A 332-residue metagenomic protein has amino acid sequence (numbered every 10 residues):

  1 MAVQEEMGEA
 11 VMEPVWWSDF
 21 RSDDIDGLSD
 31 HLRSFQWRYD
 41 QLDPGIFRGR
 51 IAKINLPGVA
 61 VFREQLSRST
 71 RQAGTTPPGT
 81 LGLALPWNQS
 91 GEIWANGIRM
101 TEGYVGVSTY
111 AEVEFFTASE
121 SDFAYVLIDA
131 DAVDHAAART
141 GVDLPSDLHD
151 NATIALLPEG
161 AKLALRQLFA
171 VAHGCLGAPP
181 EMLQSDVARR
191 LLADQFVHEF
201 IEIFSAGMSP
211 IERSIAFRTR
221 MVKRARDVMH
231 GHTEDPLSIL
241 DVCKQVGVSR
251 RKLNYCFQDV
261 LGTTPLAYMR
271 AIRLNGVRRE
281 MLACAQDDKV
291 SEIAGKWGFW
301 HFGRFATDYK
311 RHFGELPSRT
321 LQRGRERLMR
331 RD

Functional and structural regions predicted by a protein language model:
A2-I46, E92-T233, S238-L240, K244-R250 (+3 more regions): Alpha-helical bundle regulatory/interaction domains
P44-N55, V59-T76: Conserved short histidine dyad/triad with adjacent acidic residue
T76, R218, R270: Short, conserved glycine- and acidic-residue-centered signature motifs in active-site or ligand-binding loops
T76-G91: Short, conserved beta-strand element in jelly-roll/cupin
M221-A225, M269-L274: Generic hydrophobic, amphipathic alpha-helix propensity
K252-N254, Q258, A267-R270: C-terminal structural cap/anchor segments
L253, F257, R304-F305, Y309: Short hydrophobic/aromatic patch on the recognition helix
D259-V260, R311-H312, R323: Alpha-helical DNA-recognition elements
